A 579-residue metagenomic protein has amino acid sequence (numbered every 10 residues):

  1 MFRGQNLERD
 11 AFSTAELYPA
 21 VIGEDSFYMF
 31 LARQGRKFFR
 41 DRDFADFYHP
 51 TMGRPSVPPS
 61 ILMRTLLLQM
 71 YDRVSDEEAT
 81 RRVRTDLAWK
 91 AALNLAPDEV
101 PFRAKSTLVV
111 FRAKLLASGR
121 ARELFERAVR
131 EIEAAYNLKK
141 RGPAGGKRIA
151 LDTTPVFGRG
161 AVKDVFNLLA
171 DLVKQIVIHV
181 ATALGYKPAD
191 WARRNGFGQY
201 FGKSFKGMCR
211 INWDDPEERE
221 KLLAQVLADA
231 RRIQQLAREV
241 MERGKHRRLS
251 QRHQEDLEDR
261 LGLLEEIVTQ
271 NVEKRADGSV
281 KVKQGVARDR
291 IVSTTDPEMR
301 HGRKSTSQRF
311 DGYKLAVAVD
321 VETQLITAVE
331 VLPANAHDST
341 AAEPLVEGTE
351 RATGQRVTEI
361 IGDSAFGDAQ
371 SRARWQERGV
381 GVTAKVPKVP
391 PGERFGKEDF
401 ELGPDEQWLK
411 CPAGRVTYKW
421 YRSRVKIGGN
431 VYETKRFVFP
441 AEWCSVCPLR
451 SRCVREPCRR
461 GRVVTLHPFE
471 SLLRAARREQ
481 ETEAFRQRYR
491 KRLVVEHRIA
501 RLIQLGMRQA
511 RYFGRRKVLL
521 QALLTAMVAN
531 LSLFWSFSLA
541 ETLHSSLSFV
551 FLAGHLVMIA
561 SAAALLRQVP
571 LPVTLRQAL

Functional and structural regions predicted by a protein language model:
M1-T51: Basic, low-complexity segments
F39, D43, M70-R73, L87-A91: Short alpha-helix boundary/capping elements
Y48-M52, E483-R486: A ubiquitous short alpha-helical element
H49-M52, N94-D98, F513-G514: Short, surface-exposed loop/turn segments at secondary-structure junctions
P55-P58: Short helix-capping and inter-helix turn/linker motifs at the boundaries of alpha-helical repeat units
I61-R73: Alpha-helical support elements that line or immediately flank enzyme active sites and cofactor-binding pockets
E78, V83, P101, V109-L579: Anion-binding and metal-coordination hotspots
A88-T107: Short, positively charged loop/turn segments that connect secondary-structure elements
